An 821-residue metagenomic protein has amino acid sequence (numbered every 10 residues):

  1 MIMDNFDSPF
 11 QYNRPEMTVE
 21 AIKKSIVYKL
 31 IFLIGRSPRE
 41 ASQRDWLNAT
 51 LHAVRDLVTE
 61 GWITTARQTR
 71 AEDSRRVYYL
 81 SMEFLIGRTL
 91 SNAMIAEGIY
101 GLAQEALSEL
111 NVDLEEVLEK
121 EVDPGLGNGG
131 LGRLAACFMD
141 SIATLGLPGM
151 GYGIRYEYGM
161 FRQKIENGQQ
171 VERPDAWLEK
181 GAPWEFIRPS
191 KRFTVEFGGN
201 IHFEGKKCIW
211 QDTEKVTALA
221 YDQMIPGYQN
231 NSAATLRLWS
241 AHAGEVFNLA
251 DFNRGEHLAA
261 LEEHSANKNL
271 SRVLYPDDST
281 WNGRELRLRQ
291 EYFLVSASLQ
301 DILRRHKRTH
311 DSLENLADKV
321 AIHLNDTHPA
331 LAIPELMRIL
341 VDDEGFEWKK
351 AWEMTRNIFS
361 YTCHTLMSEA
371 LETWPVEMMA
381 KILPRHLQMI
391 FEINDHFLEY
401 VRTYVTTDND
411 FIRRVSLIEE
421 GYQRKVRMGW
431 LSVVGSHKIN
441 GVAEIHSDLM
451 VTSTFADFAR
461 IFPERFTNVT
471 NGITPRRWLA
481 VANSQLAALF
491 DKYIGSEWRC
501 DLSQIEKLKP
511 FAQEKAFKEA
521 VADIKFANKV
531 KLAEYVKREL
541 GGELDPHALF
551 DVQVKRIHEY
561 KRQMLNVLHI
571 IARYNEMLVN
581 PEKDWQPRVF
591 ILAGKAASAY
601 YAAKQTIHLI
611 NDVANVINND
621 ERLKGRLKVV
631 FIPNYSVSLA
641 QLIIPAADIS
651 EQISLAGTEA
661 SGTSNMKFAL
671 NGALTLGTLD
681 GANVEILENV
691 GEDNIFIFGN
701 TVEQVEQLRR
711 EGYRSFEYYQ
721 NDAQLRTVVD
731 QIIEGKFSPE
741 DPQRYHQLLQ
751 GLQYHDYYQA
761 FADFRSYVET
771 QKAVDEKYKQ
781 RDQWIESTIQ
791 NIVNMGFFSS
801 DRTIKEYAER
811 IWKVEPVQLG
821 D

Functional and structural regions predicted by a protein language model:
I2-D821: A conserved ligand/cofactor-binding region detector
